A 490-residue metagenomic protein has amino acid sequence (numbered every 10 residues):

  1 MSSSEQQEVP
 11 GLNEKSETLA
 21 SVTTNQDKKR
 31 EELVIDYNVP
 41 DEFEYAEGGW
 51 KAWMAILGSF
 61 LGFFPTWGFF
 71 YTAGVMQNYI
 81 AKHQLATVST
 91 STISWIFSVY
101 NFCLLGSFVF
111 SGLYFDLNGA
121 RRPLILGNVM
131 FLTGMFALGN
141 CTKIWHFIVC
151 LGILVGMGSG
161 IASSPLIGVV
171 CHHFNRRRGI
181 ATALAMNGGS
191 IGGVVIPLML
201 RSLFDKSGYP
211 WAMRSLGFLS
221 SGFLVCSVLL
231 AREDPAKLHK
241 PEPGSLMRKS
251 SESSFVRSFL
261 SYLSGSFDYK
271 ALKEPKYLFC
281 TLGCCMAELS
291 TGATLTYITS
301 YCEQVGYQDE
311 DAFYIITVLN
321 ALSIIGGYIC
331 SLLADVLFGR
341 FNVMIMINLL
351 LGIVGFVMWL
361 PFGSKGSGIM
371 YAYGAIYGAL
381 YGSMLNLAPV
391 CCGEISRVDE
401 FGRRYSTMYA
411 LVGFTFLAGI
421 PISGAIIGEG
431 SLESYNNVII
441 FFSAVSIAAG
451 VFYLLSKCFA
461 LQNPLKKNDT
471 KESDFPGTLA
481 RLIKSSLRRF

Functional and structural regions predicted by a protein language model:
M1-G49, E233-S264, F459-F490: Intrinsically disordered, low-complexity terminal tails of fungal membrane proteins
F64, F131-M135, W145-I161, P165 (+3 more regions): Hydrophobic core of transmembrane alpha-helices in multi-pass small-molecule transporters, especially MFS/SLC-type
P65, F69-I80, Y269-L332, F341 (+3 more regions): Extracytoplasmic gate region of multi-pass secondary transporters
I80, G152, S159-F174, A181-T182 (+3 more regions): Intracellular juxtamembrane helix-capping segments at the cytosolic ends of symmetry-related transmembrane helices
G106-A120, G326-R340, M358, I427-G428: Helix-to-loop junctions at the C-terminal end of transmembrane segments in multipass secondary transporters
G106-H146: Conserved MFS/SLC helix-loop-helix module at the cytosolic interface between two early adjacent transmembrane helices
V305-Y307, D311, T317-L322, G327-I329 (+3 more regions): C-terminal transmembrane helical hairpin of 12-TM major facilitator-type secondary transporters
I395-L432, F442: A late C-terminal transmembrane helix in Major Facilitator Superfamily
